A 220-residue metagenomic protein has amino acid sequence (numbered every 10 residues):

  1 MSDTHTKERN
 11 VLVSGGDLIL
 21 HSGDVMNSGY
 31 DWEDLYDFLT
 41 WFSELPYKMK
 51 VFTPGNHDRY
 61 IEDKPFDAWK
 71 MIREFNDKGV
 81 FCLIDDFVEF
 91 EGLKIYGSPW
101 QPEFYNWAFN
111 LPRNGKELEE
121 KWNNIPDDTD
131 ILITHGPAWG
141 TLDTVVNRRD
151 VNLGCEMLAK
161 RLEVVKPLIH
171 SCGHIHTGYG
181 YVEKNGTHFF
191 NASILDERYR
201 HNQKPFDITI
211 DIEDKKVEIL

Functional and structural regions predicted by a protein language model:
M1-R9, L45, I208-L220: Acidic, histidine-bearing metal-coordination/catalytic regions of metal-dependent phosphoesterases
M1-S2, I19-D24, K50-N56, L83-I84 (+3 more regions): Active-site neighborhood of phospho(di)ester-bond hydrolases with catalytic His/Asp-centered motifs
H5-T6, M26, H57-R59, W100-E103 (+3 more regions): Short, solvent-exposed loop/turn segments at secondary-structure junctions
T6-F90: Core catalytic region of metal-dependent phosphoesterases/phosphodiesterases, especially metallo-beta-lactamase-like
V13-S14, F42-Y47, I72-N76, I125-P126 (+3 more regions): Short, conserved loop/helix-junction motifs that constitute active-site signature segments in enzyme catalytic cores
M26, D34, F104, D128-K166 (+1 more regions): Active-site-proximal segments of metal-dependent phosphoesterases and phosphodiesterases across multiple
E89-E91, K160-V165, I169, H176-L220: Binuclear metal-dependent phosphoesterase catalytic core
L93-I131, R149-K160: Binuclear metal-dependent hydrolase catalytic cores centered on His/Asp/Glu-rich metal-binding motifs
